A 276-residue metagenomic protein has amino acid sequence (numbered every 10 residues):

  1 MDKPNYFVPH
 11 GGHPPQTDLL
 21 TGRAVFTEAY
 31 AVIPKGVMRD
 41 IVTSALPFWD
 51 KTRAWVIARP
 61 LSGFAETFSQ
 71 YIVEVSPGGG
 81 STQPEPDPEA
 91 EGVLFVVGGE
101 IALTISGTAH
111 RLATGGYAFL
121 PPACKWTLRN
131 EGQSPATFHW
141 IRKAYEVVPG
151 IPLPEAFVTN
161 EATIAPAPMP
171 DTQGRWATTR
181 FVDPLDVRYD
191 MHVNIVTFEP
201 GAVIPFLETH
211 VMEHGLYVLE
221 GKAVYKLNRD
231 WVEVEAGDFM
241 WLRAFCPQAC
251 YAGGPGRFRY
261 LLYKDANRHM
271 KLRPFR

Functional and structural regions predicted by a protein language model:
M1-T67, Q133, T137-M191, F275-R276: A short, N-terminal "cap"/entry segment at the start of jelly-roll beta-barrel domains of the cupin/DSBH fold
K51-P60, S69-P88, T179-V182, N194-H210 (+1 more regions): Conserved short histidine dyad/triad with adjacent acidic residue
I72-S76, P86-L103, I195-E199, E208-L227 (+1 more regions): Short, conserved beta-strand element in jelly-roll/cupin
E100, K125, P135, G215 (+4 more regions): Structural motif
G107-P122, R229-A244: Short acidic-glycine-tyrosine-enriched beta hairpin
A109, P122-V148, A244-M270: Ligand-binding loop in jelly-roll beta-barrel domains
F157-Y225, R229-V232: Surface-exposed interaction/gating patches
